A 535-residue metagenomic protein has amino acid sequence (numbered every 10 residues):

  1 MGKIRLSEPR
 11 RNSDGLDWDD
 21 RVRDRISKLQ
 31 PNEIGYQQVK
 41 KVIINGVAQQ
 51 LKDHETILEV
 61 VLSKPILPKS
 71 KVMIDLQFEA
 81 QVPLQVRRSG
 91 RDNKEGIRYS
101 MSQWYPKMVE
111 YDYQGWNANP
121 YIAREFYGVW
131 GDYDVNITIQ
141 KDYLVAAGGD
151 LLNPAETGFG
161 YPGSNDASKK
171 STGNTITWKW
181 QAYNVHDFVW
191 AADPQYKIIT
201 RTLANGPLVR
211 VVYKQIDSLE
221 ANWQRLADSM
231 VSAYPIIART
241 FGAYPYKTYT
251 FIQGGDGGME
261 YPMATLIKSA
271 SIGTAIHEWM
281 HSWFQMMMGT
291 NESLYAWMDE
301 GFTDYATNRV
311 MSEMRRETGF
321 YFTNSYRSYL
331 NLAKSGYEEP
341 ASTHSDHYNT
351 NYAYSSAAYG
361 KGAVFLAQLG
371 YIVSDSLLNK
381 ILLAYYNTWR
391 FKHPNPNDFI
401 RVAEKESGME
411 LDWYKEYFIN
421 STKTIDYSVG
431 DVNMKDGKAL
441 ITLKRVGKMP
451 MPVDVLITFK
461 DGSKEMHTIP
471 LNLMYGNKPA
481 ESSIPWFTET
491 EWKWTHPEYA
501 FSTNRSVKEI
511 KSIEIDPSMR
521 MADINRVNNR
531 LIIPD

Functional and structural regions predicted by a protein language model:
M1, S70-L84, Y133-K141, W178-V185 (+1 more regions): Short, hydrophobic/aromatic-enriched beta-strand segments in well-ordered soluble domains
M1-I4, W180, R210-K444: Hydrophobic alpha-helical and helix-loop surface patches within well-folded domains that function as non-catalytic
M1-V47, M101-S102, T138, D142-Y143 (+1 more regions): Solvent-exposed beta-hairpin/edge-strand motifs
G2-R5, P9-R21, E79-Y133, M519-D535: Glycine/proline-rich low-complexity spacer/linker segments in large multi-domain proteins
P9-R10, D53, L84-N93, A146-G149 (+4 more regions): Short, solvent-exposed loop/turn and secondary-structure capping segments
R23-G96, E491-K508, S518: A surface-exposed beta-strand-loop module
K107-G115, A123-W279, Y305-N308: Hydrophobic helix-coil surface modules that form long, contiguous segments used for peptide/substrate interaction
L151-P154, I199, D217, M280 (+2 more regions): Non-catalytic accessory/interaction domains
